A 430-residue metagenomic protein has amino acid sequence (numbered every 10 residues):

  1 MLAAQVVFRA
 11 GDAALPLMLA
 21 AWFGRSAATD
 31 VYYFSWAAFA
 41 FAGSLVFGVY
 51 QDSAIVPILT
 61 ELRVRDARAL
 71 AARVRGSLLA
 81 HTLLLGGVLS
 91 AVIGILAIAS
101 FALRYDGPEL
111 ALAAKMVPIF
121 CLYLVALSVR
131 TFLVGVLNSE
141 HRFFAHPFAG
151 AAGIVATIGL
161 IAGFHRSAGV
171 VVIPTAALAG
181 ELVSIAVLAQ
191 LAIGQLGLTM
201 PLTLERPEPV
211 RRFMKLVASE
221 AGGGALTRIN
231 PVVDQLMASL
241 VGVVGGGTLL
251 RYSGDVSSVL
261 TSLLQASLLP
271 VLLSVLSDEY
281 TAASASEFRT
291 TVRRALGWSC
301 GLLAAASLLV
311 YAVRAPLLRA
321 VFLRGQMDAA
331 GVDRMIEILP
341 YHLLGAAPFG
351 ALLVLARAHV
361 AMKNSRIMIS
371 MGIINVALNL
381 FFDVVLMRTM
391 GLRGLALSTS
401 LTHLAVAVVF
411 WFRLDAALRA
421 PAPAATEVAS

Functional and structural regions predicted by a protein language model:
M1-A20, A177-G180, S184, L188-A192 (+2 more regions): Transmembrane helical elements of multi-pass membrane transporters/channels
L2-A4, L122, L133-A162, L344 (+2 more regions): Alpha-helical transmembrane segments of multi-pass membrane transporters/permeases
D30-V49, T248-Q265, G297-G301: Alpha-helical transmembrane segments of polytopic membrane transporters and translocases
G48-V64, Q265-S284, A356: Helix-loop junctions and terminal segments of transmembrane helices in multi-pass membrane transport/translocation
V88-A114, S307-A329: Short membrane-interface helical motifs at transmembrane helix boundaries in multi-pass membrane transporters
G107-L133, G159, M327-L355: Alpha-helical transmembrane segments of multi-pass membrane proteins
F148-G194, I374-N379, L392-L414: Hydrophobic alpha-helical transmembrane segments
V171, A189-T227, G245, S286 (+1 more regions): Interhelical loop/hinge segments that connect adjacent transmembrane helices in multipass membrane
